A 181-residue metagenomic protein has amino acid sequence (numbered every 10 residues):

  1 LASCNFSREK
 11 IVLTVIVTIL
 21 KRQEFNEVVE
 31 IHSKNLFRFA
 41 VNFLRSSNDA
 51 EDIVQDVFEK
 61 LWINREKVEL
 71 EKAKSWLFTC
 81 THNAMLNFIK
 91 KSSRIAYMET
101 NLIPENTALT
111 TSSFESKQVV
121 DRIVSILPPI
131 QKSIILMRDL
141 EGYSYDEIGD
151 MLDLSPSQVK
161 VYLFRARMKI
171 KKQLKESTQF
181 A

Functional and structural regions predicted by a protein language model:
C4, T14-R38, N42, N48-E51: A short, charge-rich alpha-helical start-of-domain segment used by transcription regulators
T18, F58-A73, K91-S92: Sigma70-family region 2
R38, D52-E59, E71-N83: Structural recognition of an alpha-helix C-terminal capping motif at a helix-to-coil junction
T79-E99: Arg/Lys-rich amphipathic alpha helix in sigma70-family domain 2
N101-S125: Acidic, proline/glycine-rich intrinsically disordered inter-domain spacer in sigma factors
S125, P129, E141-Q158: Helix-turn-helix DNA-binding module
I134-R138: A short pre-motif secondary-structure segment
L152-E176: DNA-recognition helix of helix-turn-helix
